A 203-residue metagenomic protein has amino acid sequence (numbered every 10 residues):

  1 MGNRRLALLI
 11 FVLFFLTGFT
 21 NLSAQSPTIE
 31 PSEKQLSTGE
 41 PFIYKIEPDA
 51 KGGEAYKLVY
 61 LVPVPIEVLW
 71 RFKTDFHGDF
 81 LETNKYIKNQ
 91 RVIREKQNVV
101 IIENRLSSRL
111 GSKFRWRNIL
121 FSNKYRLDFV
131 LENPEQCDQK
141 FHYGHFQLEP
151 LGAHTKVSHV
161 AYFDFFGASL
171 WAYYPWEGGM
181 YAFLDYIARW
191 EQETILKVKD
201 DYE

Functional and structural regions predicted by a protein language model:
M1-L9: Bacterial N-terminal signal peptides that target proteins for export
L9-G18: Bacterial N-terminal signal peptides
L22-E95: Hydrophobic ligand-binding cavity/cleft-lining segments
K45-I46, I101-S108, F129-Q136: Short beta-strand segments that buttress and anchor functional surface loops
K57-Y60, Q90-R91, K113-L120, Y143-P150: Hydrophobic/aromatic beta-strand elements that line small-molecule binding cavities or substrate pockets in beta-rich
L81-F121: Mid-length scaffold segments of soluble, non-membrane domains
E132-A182: Beta-strand/loop substructures that line and gate deep hydrophobic ligand-binding cavities in soluble
Q192-E203: Short, highly charged C-terminal tails/helix-capping segments
